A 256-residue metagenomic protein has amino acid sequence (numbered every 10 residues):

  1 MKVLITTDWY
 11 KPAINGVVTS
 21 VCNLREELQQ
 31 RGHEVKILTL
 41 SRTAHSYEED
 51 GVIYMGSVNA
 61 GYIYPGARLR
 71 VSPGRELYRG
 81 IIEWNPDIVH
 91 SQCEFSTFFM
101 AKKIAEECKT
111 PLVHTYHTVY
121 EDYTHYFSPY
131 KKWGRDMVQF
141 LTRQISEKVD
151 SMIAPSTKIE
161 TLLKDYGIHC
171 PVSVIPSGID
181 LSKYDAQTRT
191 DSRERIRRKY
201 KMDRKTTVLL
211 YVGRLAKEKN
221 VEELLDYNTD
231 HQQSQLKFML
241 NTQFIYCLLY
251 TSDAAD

Functional and structural regions predicted by a protein language model:
M1-G56, D226: N-terminal subdomain of nucleotide-sugar transferases
S41, K158, G178: Carbohydrate-associated surface elements
V89-D122: An aromatic- and histidine-rich active-site surface loop
P111-V113, D122-Q144, S192: Nucleotide-sugar donor phosphate/pyrophosphate-binding loop at the beta->alpha transition of glycosyltransferases
P176-D185: Short beta-strand->alpha-helix junction loop in the catalytic core of nucleotide-activated group-transfer enzymes
A186-M202: A short helix/loop element that forms part of the nucleotide-sugar donor recognition site in Leloir-type
D203-K219, L225-T229: Conserved donor-binding/catalytic core segment of Leloir-type glycosyltransferases
Y250-D256: Conserved small/polar residues in nucleotide/adenosyl-binding loops
